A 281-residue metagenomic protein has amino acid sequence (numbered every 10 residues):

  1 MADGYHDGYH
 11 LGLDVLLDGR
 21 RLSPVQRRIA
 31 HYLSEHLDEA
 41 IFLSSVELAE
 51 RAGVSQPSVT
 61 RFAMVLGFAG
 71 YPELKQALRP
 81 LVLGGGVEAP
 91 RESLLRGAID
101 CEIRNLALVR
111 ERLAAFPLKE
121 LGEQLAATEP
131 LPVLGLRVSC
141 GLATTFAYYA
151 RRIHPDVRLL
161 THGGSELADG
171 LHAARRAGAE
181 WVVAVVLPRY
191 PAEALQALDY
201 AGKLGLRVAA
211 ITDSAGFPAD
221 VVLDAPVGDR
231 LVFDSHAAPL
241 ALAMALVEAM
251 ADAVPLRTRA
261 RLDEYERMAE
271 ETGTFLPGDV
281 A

Functional and structural regions predicted by a protein language model:
M1-G4, L136: General nucleic-acid-binding
Y5-H31, E35-F42, V46-E120: HTH-adjacent hinge/linker in prokaryotic transcriptional regulators
A126-D252: Glycine-rich phosphate-binding loops that contact phosphosugars or nucleotide phosphates
V254-A281: Internal, active-site/partner-interface "lid" segment
